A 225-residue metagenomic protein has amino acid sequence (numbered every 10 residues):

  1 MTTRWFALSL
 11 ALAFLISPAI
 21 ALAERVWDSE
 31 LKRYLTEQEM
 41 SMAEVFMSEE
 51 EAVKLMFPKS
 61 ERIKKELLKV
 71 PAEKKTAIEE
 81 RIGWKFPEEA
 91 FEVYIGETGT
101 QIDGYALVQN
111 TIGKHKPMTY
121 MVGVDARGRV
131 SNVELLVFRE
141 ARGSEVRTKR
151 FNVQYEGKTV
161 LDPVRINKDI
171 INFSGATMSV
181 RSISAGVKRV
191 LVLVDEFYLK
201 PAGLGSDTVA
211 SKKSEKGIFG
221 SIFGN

Functional and structural regions predicted by a protein language model:
T2-L8, F14-T119, A126-N225: Intrinsically disordered terminal and processing segments
